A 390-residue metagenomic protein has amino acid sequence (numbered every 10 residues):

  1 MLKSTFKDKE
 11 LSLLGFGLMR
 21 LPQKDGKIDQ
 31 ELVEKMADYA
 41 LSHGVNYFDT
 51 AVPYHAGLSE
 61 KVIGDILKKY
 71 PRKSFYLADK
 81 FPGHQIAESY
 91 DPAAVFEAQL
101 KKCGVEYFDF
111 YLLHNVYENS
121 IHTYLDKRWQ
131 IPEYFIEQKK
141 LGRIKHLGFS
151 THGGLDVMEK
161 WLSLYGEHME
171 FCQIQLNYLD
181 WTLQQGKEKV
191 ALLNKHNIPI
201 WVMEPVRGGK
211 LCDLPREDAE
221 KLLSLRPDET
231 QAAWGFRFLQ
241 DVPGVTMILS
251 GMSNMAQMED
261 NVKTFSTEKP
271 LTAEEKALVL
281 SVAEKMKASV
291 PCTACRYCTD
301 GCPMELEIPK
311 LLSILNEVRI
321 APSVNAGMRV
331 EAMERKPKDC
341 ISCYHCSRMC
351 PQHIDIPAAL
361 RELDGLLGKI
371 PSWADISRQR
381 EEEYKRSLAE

Functional and structural regions predicted by a protein language model:
M1-F75, N119, Y134, K140: N-terminal binding-site loop/beta-alpha segment at the start of enzyme catalytic domains that lines or forms
F6-E10, L41-S42, G64-S74, E97-E106 (+3 more regions): Acidic (Asp/Glu)-rich catalytic clusters
M19-E31, K80-D91, N119-Y124, E217-E229: Active-site mouth loops of central-metabolism enzymes
K27-A40, E88-G104, G153-S163, Q231-F238: Short, acidic/polar
L100-T123: Active-site groove signature of glycoside hydrolases
V116-L306, K310-S313, I320-A332, A358: Beta/alpha (TIM)-barrel catalytic core signal, keyed to glycine-rich beta->alpha loops juxtaposed to Asp/Glu that bind
V290-E305, P337-H353: Local cysteine-cluster metal-coordination motifs and their immediate loop/turn environment, predominantly Fe-S cluster
I320-H345, K369-E390: Short Fe-S-cluster ligation motifs
